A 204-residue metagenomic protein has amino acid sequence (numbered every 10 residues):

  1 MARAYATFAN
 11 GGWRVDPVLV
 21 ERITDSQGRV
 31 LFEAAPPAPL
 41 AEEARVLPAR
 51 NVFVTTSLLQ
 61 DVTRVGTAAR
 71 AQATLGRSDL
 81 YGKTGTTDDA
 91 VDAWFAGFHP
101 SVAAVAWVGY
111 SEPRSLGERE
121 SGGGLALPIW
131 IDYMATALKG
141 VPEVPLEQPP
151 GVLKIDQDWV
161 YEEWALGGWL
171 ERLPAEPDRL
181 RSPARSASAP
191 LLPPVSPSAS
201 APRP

Functional and structural regions predicted by a protein language model:
M1-A187, L191-L192: A penicillin-recognizing enzyme superfamily signal
L191-P204: Long, low-complexity, intrinsically disordered segments
